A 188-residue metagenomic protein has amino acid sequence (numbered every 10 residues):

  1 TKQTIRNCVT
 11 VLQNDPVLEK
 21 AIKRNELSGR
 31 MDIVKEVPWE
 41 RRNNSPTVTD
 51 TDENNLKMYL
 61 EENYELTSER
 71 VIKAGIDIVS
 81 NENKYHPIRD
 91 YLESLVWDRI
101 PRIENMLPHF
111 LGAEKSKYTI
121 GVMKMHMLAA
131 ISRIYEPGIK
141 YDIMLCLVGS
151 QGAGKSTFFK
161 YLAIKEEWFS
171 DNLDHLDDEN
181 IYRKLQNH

Functional and structural regions predicted by a protein language model:
T1-R102, K117, G121: N-terminal nucleic-acid engagement/recognition segments and initiation subdomains in replication, restriction
I76-Q186: P-loop NTPase catalytic core of nucleic-acid-dependent motor ATPases
